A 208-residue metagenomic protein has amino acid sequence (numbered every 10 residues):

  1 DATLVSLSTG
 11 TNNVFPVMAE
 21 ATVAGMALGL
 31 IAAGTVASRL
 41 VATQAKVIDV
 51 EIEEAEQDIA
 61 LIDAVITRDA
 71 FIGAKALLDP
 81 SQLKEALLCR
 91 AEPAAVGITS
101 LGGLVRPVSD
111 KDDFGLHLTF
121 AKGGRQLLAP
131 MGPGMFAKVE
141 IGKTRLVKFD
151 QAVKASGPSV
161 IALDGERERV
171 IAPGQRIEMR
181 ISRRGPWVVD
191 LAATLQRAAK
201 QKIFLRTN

Functional and structural regions predicted by a protein language model:
D1-E56: Small-residue-rich beta-alpha loop regions that form the catalytic core of phosphotransfer and lipid-active enzymes
N12, I72, G185: Surface-exposed, flexible loop/turn segments at secondary-structure boundaries
I31-T35, L77-D79, A86-A94, R180-R183 (+3 more regions): Short, surface-exposed, polar/charged, turn-prone segments marking secondary-structure boundaries
A37-G142, V147-Q151: ATP/pyrophosphate-binding catalytic subdomain of soluble kinases
F120-N208: ATP/nucleoside-binding phosphotransfer catalytic cores, i.e., glycine-rich phosphate-binding loops
